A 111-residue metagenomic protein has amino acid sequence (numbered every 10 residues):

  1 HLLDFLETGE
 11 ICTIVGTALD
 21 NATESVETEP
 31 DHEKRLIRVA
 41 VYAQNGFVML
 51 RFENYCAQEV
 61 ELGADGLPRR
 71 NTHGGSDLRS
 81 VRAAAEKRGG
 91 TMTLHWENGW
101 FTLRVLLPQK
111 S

Functional and structural regions predicted by a protein language model:
H1-I14: Conserved short strand/loop->alpha-helix "switch" segment adjacent to the catalytic nucleotide/phosphoryl-transfer site
T13-E24, S80: Conserved polar catalytic motif of the HATPase_c/GHKL fold
T23-D31: A short, flexible helix-to-loop-to-beta junction within the catalytic ATP-binding CA
K34-G46: Short beta-strand/loop element within the Bergerat-fold HATPase_c
G46-R79: Glycine-rich/acidic phosphate-handling loop/turn and adjacent ATP-lid/helix of nucleotide-binding kinase/ATPase domains
Q58, E97-R104: Glycine-rich nucleotide-binding loop
A85-E86: Detector for a conserved hydrophobic position within an alpha-helical segment of the HATPase_c
G89-G99: Glycine-rich ATP-binding loops of the HATPase_c
